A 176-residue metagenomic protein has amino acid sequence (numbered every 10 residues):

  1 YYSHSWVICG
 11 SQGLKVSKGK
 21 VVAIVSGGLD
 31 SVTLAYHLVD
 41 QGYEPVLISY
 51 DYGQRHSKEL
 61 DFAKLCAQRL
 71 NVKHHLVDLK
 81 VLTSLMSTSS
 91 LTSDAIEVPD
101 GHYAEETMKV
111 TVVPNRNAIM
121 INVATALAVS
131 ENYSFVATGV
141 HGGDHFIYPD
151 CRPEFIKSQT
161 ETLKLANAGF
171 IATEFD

Functional and structural regions predicted by a protein language model:
Y1-Y2: Aromatic (phenylalanine/tyrosine) cluster motif
S5, C9-Q12: Short, low-complexity, charge-dense intrinsically disordered segments
L14-D176: ATP-dependent adenylation/nucleotidyltransferase module used to activate substrates
